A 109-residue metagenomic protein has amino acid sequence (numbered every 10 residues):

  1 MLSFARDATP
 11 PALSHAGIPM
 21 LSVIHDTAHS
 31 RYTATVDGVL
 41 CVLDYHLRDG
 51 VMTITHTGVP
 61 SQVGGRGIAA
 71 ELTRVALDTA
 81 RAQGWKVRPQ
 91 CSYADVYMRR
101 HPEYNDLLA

Functional and structural regions predicted by a protein language model:
L2-P19: Short, Lys/Arg-enriched N-terminal segments with co-localized hydrophobic residues within the first ~10-30 amino acids
P19-T57: N-terminal first-folded block
G58-G64: A short, internal acetyl-CoA/4′-phosphopantetheine-binding micro-motif in the GNAT/acyltransferase core
G65-A76: Conserved acetyl-CoA-binding loop-helix of GNAT-fold acetyltransferases
V75-A109: C-terminal structural segments of small proteins and small subunits
